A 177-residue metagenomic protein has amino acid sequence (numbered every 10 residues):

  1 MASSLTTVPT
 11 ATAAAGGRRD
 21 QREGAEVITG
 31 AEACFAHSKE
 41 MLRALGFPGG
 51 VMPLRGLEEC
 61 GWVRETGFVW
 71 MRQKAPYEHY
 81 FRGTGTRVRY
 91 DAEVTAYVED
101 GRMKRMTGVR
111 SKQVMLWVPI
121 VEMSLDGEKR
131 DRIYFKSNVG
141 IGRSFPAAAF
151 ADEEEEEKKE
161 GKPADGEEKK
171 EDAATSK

Functional and structural regions predicted by a protein language model:
M1-G16, A25, K158-K177: Eukaryotic N-terminal low-complexity, Ser/Thr- and Lys/Arg-rich leader segments that predominantly function as
A2-G61, E65-T84: Extracellular/luminal recognition modules and glycoprotein regions
R87-K177: Helix-rich interaction surfaces within compact, conserved domain-sized segments that mediate assembly or partner
